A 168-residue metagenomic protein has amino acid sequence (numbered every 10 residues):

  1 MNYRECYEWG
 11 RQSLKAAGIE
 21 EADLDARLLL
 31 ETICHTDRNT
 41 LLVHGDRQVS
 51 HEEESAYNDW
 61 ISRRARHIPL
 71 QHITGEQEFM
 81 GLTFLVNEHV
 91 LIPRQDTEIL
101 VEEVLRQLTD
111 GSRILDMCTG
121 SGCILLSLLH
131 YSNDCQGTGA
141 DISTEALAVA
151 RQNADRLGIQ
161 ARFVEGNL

Functional and structural regions predicted by a protein language model:
M1, A16, D23, S50-S55 (+2 more regions): Short, solvent-exposed loop/helix junctions and linker helices that flank or host conserved functional motifs
M1-C34, N39-L42, D46-V49: Non-catalytic accessory regions of SAM-dependent methyltransferases
C6-W9, A56, D96, V149: Charged catalytic carboxylate motif
Y7, A26-R27, Y57, H67-L70 (+2 more regions): A general structural signal for well-ordered alpha-helical segments in protein cores
K15-G18, C34, A65, L108 (+2 more regions): Secondary-structure transition/hinge residues
L30-E103: Conserved AdoMet
Q95-L168: Conserved SAM/SAH cofactor-binding pocket of Class I
